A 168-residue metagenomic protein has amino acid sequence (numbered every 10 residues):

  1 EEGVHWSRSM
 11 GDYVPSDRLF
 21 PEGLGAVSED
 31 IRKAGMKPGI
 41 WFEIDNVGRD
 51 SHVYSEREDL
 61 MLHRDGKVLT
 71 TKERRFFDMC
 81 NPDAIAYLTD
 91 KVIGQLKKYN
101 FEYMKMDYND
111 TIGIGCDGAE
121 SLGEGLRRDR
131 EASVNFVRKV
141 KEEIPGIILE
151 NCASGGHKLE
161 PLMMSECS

Functional and structural regions predicted by a protein language model:
E1, E43-V47, N109-T111, C152-G156: Active-site beta-loop-alpha junctions enriched in small/polar residues
E1, L88-L122: Active-site groove signature of glycoside hydrolases
E1-D90, Y103: Aromatic-lined carbohydrate-binding/catalytic grooves of carbohydrate-active enzymes
P21-M36, G125-I144: Alpha-helix-loop-beta-strand connector modules within alpha/beta enzyme cores
I40, G146-C152: Acidic/polar loop patches that form or flank catalytic/metal-binding clefts of enzymes that bind anionic ligands
G48-R57, E150-S168: Substrate-binding cleft/loops of secretory-pathway carbohydrate-active enzymes
N100-E102, I144, S165-S168: Glycine-enriched alpha-helix->loop->beta-strand junction motifs that scaffold or abut catalytic
G118-E131, L162-S168: Non-catalytic scaffold segments within catalytic domains of secreted glycoside hydrolases
